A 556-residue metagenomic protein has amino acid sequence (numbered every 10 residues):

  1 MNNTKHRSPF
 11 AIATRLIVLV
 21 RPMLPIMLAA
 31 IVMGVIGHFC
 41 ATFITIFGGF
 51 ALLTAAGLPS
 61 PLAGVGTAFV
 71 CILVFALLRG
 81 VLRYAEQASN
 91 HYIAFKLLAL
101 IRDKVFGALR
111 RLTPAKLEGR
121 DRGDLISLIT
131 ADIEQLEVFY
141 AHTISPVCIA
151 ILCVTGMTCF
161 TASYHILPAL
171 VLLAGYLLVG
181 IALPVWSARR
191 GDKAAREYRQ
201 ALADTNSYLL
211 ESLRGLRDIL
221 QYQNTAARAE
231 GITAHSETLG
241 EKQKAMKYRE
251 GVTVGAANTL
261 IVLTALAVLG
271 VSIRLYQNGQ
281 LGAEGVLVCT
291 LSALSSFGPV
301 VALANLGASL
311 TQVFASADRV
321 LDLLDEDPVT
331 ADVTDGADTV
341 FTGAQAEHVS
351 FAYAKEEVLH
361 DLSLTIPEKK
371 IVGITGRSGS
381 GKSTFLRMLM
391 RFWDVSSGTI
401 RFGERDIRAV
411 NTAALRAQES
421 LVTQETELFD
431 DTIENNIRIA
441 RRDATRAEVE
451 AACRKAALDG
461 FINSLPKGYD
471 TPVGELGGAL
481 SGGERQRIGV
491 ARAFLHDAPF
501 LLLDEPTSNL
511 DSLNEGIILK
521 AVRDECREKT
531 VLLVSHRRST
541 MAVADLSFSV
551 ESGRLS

Functional and structural regions predicted by a protein language model:
M1-C40, P61-A68, E86, N90 (+11 more regions): Membrane-integrated ABC transporters
N2-R7, S89, F95, D103-S127 (+6 more regions): Short intracellular "coupling" helices and adjacent cytoplasmic loop segments at the cytosolic face of multi-pass
I17-P25, R111-A115, A131-Y140, I144 (+11 more regions): An intracellular "coupling" helix at the cytosolic face of ABC transporter transmembrane type-1 domains
P22, I26-F39, H142-E197, A267-L281: Transmembrane helices of ABC transporter permease
V35-F43, L77-Y84, F139, T143-T155 (+4 more regions): Hydrophobic alpha-helical transmembrane bundles that constitute the permease/transmembrane domains of multi-pass
T54-V70, F160-A174, R249-D318, L323-L324: Helix-loop-helix
A88-G107, C148-I149, L172-R217, N224 (+6 more regions): Cytoplasmic coupling helices
T339-S556: ABC-type nucleotide-binding domain
